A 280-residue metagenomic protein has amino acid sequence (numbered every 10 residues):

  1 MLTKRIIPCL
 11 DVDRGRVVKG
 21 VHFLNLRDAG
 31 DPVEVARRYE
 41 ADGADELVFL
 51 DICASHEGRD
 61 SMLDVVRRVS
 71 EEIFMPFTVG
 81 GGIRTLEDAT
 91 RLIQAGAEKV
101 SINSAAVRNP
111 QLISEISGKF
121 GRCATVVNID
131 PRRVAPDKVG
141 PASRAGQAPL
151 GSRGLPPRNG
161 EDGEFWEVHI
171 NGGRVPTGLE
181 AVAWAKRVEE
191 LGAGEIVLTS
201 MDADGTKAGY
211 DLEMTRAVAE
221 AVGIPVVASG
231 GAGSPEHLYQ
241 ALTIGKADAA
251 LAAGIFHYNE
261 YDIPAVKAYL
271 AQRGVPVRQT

Functional and structural regions predicted by a protein language model:
K4-L10, K19, L47-F49, F77-G81 (+5 more regions): Hydrophobic faces of well-ordered beta-strands that scaffold small-molecule active sites in alpha/beta enzyme cores
D11, Y39, L47, V79 (+6 more regions): Conserved, mostly hydrophobic/aromatic
V12-R14, V18, E98-V139, S143 (+2 more regions): Conserved anion-binding
E46-D64, S104, V197-A208: Glycine-rich, proline-tolerant flexible connector loops at the mouths of alpha/beta enzymes
C53, S61-F120: Glycine/small-residue-rich loop that forms an oxyanion/phosphate-binding "nest" at active or ligand-binding sites
D60-R67, P110, G178-V182, A208-A217: Charged helix-capping and loop-helix junction motifs
F77-T78, I83-G96, E213-A250: Catalytic cores of alpha/beta
I113-K119, Q240-A252, F256-Q279: C-terminal helical cap(s) of enzyme catalytic domains, especially alpha/beta-barrels
